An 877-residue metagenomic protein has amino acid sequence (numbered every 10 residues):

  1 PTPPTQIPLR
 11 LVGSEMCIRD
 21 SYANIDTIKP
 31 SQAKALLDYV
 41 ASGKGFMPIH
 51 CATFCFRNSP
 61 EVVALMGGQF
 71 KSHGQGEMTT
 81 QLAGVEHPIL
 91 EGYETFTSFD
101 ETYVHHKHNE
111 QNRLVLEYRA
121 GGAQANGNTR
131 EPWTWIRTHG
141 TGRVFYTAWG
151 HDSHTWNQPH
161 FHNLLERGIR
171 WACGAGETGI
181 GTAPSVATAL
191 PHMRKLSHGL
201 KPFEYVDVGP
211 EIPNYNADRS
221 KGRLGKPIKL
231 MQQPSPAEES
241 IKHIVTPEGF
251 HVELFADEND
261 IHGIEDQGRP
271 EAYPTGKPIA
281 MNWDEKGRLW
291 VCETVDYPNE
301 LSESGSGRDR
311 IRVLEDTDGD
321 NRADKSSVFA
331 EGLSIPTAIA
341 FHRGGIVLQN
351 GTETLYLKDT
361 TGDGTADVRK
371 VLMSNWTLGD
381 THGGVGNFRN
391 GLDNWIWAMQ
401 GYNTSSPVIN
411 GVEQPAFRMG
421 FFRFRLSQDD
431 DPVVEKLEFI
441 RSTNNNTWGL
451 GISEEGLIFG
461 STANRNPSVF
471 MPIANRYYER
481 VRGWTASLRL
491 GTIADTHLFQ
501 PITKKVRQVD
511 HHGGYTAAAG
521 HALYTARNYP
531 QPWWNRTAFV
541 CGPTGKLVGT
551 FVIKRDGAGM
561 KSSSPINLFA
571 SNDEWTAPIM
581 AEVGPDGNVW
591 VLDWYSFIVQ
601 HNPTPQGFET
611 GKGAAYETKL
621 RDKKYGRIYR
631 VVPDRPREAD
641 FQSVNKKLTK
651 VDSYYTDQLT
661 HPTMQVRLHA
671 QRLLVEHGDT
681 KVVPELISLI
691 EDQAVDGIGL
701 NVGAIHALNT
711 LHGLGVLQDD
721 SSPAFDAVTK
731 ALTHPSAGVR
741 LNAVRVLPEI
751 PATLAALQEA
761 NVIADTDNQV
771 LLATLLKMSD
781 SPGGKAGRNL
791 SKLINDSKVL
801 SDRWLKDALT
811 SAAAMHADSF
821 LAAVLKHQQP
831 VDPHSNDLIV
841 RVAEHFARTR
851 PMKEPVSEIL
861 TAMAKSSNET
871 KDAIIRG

Functional and structural regions predicted by a protein language model:
T2-I18: Short, small-residue-biased leader/transition segments that mark boundaries at the very start of proteins
E15, R19-F56, T141: Short alpha-beta junction capping motif
R19-Y22, G45-H50, L116, V144-A148 (+6 more regions): Structural recognition of the beta-strand scaffold that forms the well-ordered cores of secreted hydrolase catalytic
S21, Q32-L36, N58, V62 (+8 more regions): Stable alpha-helical elements in mature extracytoplasmic
P30, L190-Y654, L673-E676: Beta-propeller domains with acidic blade repeats across secreted/periplasmic ectodomains and cytosolic WD/CNH propellers
G68-R143, A148: Catalytic beta-strand/loop cores that center a nucleophilic Ser/Cys/Thr and support acyl-enzyme chemistry
G122-E131, T138-A217, G225: Extracellular ligand-binding/catalytic regions of CAZymes and related secreted enzymes and adhesion modules
V591-L592, A615-K624, V631-G877: Long, ordered, helix-rich scaffold segments
